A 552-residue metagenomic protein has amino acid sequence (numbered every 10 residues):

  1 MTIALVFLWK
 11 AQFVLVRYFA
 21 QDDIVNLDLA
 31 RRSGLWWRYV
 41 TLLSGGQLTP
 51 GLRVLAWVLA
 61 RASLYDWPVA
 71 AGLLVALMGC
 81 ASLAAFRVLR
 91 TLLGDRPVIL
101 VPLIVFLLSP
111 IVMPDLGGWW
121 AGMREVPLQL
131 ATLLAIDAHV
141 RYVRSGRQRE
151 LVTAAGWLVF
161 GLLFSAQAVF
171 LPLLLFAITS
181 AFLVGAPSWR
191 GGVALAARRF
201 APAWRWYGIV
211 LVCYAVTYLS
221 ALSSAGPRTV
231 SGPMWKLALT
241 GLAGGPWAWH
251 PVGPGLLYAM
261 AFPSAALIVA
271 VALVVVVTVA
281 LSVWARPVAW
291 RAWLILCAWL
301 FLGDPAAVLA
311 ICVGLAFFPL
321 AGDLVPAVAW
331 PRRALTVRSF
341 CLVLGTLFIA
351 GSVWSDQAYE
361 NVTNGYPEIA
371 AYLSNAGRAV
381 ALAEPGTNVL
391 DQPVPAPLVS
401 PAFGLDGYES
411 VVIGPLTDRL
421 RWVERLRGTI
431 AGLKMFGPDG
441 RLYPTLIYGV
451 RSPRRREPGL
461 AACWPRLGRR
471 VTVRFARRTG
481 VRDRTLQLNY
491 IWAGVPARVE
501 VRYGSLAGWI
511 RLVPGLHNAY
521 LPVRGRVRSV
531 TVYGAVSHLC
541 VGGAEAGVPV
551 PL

Functional and structural regions predicted by a protein language model:
M1-L42, G46-Q47, G51, A56 (+9 more regions): Intrinsically disordered, polar/acidic, low-complexity terminal segments
L100-I111, L219-S224: Transmembrane and membrane-interface helices of multi-pass, inner-membrane envelope-modifying transferases
M113-L134, F164, D304: Multi-pass, polyprenyl lipid-linked donor-dependent membrane glycosyltransferases
T132-L151: Membrane-interface transmembrane helices that cradle and orient dolichyl/undecaprenyl
R149-S165, P172: Membrane-interface alpha helices of multi-pass inner-membrane proteins
L171-V212: Perimembrane helix-loop-helix junctions
A280-L302: Transmembrane alpha-helix segments characteristic of polytopic inner-membrane glycan-assembly/cell-envelope
F301-A321: Hydrophobic/aromatic-rich transmembrane helices and adjacent perimembrane loops
